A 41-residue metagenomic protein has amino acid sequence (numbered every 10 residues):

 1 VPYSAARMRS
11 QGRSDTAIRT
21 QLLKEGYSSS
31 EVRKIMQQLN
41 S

Functional and structural regions predicted by a protein language model:
V1-S41: Eukaryotic low-complexity, mixed-charge intrinsically disordered interaction/regulatory segments enriched in acidic
